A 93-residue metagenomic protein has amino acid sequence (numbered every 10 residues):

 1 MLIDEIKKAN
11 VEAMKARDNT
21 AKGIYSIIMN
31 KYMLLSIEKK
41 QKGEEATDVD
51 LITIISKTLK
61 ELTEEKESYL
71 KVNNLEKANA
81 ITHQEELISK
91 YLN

Functional and structural regions predicted by a protein language model:
M1-N93: N-terminal cationic and glycine-rich segments that engage phosphates or anionic surfaces
